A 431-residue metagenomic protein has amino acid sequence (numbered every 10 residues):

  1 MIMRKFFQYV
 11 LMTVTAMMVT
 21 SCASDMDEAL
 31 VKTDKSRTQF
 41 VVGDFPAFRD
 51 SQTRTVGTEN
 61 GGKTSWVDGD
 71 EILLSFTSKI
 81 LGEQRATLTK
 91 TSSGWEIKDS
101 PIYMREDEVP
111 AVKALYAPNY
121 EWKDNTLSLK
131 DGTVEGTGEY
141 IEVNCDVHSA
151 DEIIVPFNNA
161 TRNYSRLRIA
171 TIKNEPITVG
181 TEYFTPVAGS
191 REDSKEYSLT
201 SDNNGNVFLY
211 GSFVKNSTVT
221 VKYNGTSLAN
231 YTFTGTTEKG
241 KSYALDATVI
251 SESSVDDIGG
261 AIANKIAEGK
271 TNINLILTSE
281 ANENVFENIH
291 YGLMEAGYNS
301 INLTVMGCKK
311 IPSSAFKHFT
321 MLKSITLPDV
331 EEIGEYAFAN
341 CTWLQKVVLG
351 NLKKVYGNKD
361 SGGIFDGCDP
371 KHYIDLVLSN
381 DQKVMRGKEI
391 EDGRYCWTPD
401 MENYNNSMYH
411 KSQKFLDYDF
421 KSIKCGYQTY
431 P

Functional and structural regions predicted by a protein language model:
I2-L11, V19-D256, G260, N264 (+1 more regions): Sec-type signal peptide cleavage vicinity
A86-K90, Y120, L199-S201, G334 (+5 more regions): Assembly/interface hotspot detector across virion components, adhesins/toxins, and nucleic-acid enzymes
D246, I250-E252, D375-P431: Extracellular/surface-exposed low-complexity segments
S253-S300: N-terminal segments that cap or nucleate solenoid repeat domains
N272-A281, G297-K310, T320-E332, T342-Y356 (+4 more regions): Structural signature of tandem-repeat unit edges
F286-E295, I311-M321, I333-W343, V355-K371 (+3 more regions): Core hydrophobic positions of leucine-rich repeats
